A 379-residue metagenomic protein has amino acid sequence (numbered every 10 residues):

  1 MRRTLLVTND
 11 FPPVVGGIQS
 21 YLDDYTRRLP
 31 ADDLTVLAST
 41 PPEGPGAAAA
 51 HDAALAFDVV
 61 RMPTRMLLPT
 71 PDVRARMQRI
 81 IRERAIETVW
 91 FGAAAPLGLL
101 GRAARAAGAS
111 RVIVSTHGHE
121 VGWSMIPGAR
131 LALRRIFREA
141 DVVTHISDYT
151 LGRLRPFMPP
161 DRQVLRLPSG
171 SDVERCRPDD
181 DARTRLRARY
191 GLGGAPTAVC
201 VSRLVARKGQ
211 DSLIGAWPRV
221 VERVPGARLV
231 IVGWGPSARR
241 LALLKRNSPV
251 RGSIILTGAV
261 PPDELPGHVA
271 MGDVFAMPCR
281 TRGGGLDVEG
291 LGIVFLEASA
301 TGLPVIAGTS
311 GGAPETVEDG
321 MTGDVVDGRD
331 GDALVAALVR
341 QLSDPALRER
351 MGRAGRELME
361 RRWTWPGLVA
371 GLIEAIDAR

Functional and structural regions predicted by a protein language model:
F91-L97: Short His-centered aromatic/hydrophobic patch
Y149, G170: Carbohydrate-associated surface elements
L192-K208, I214-V221: Conserved donor-binding/catalytic core segment of Leloir-type glycosyltransferases
G226, A333, R340, L347-R361: A short, well-ordered alpha-helix in the C-terminal region of glycosyltransferases
R239-P266, V274: Nucleotide-activated donor-binding/catalytic signature segment of Leloir-type glycosyltransferases, i.e., the conserved
A270-V288, L303: Acidic donor-binding loop of glycosyltransferase active sites
A276, F295, A300, P304-A307 (+1 more regions): Short hydrophobic beta-strand element within catalytic cores of glycosyltransferases and related nucleotide-activated
E318-G320, D324-G331, R340-A346: Conserved acidic donor-binding segment of nucleotide-sugar-dependent glycosyltransferases
